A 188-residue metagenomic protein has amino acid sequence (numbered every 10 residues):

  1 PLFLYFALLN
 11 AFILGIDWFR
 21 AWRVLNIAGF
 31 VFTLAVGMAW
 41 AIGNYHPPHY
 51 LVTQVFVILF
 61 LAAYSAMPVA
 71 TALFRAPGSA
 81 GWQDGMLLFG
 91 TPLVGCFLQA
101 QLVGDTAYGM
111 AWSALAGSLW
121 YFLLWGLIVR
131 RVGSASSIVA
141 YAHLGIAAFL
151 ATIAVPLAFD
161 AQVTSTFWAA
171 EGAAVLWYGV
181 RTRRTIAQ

Functional and structural regions predicted by a protein language model:
P1-G145, F149-Q188: Extended, compositionally biased regions that are outside compact catalytic cores
